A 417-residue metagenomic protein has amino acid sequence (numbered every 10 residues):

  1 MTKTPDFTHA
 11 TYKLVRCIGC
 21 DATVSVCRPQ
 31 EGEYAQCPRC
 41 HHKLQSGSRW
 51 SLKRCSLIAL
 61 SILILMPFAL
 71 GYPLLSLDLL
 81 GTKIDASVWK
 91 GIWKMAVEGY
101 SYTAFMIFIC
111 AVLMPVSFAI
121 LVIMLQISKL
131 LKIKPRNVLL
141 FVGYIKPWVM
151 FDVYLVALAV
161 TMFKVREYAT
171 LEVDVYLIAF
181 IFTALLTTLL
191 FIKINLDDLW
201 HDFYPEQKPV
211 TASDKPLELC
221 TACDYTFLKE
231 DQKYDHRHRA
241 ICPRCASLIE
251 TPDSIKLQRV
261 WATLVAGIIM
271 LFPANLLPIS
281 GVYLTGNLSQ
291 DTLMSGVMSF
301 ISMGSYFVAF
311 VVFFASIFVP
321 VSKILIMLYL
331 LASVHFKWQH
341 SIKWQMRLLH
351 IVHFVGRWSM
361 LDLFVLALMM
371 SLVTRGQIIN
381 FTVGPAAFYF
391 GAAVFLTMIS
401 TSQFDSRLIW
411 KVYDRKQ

Functional and structural regions predicted by a protein language model:
M1-Q417: Long C-terminal interaction/binding lobes of large macromolecular proteins
